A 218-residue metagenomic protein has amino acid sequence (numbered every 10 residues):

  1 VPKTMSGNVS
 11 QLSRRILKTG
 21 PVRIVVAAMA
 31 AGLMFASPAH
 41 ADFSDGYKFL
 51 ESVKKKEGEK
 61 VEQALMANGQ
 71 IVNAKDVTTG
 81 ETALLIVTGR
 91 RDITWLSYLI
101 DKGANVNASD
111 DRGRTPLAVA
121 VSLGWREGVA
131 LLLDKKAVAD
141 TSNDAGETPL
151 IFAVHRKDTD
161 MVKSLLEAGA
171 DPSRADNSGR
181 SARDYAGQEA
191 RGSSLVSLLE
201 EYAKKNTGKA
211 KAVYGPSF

Functional and structural regions predicted by a protein language model:
G7-V26: Bacterial N-terminal signal peptides that target proteins for export
V25-M34: Bacterial N-terminal signal peptides
A41-E51, A168, N177-R180, D184-F218: Ankyrin-repeat-protein effector appendages
D45, T79-G80, G113, G146 (+1 more regions): Start-of-repeat signature of ankyrin repeats
E51-K56, I86-D92, V119-W125, F152-D158 (+1 more regions): Ankyrin repeat A-helix N-terminal signature
E57-L65, D92-I100, W125-L133, D158-L166 (+1 more regions): Ankyrin repeat structural motif
D76-V77, D110, N143, D176: Ankyrin repeat boundary/linker residues
